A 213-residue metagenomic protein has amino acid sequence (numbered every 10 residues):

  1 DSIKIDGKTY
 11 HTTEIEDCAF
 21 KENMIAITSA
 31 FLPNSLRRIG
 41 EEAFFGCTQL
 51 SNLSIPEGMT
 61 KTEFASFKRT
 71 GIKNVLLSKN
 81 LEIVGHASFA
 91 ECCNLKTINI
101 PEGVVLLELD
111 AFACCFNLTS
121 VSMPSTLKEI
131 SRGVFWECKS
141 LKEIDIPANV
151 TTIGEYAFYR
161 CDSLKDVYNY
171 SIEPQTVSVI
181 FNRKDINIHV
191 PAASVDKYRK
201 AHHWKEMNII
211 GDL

Functional and structural regions predicted by a protein language model:
D1-T13, M24-R38, T48-K61, T70-I83 (+6 more regions): Structural signature of tandem-repeat unit edges
E16-A19, G40-A43, E63-S66, G85-S88 (+4 more regions): Consensus positions within tandem repeat domains that build extended binding/scaffold surfaces
K21-E22, K200: Secondary-structure boundary motif
V179-F181, D196-M207: Short, aromatic/basic amphipathic alpha-helical patches
